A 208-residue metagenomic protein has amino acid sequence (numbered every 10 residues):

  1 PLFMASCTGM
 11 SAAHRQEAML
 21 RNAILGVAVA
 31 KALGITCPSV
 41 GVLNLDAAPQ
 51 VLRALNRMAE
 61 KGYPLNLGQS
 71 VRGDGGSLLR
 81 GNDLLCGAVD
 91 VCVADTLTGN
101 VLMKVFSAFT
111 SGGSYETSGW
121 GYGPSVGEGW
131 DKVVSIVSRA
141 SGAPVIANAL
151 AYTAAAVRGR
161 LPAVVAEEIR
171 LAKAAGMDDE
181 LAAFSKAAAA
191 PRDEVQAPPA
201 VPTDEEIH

Functional and structural regions predicted by a protein language model:
P1-G9, H14, L65-G73, G113-V126: Short, acidic/small-residue loops that bind anionic groups at enzyme active sites
P1-L2, D83-D178: Glycine-rich phosphate/nucleotide-binding loop
F3-G9, S39-D46, V133-S138: Short glycine-rich or small-residue beta-strand-to-loop segments that form or flank ligand, phosphate, metal/Fe-S
G9-L20, I136-A143: Short, glycine-rich nucleotide/cofactor-binding loops
A12-G75: Glycine-rich phosphate/diphosphate-binding loop of Rossmann-like nucleotide-binding domains
G26-V29, R72-L84, A88, G119-Y122: Glycine-rich, charged/polar anion/phosphate-binding loops that engage phosphate groups from diverse ligands
L33-G41, P64-G73, S125, G159-G176 (+1 more regions): Flexible, glycine/charged-enriched surface loops at secondary-structure junctions
R170, A175-H208: Phosphate-binding loop/pocket of nucleotide- and phosphate-handling active sites
